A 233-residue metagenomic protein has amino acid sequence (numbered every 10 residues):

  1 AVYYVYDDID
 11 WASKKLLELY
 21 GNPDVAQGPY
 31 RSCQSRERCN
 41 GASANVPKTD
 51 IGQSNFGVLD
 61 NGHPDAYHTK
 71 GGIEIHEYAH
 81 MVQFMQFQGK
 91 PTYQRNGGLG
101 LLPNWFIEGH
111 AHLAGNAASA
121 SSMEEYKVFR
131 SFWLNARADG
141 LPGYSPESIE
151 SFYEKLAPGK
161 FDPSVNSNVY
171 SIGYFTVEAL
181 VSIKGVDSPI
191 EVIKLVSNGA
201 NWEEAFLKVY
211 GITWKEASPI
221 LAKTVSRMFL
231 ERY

Functional and structural regions predicted by a protein language model:
A1-R95, W202: Juxtacatalytic substrate-recognition/specificity segment
T69-I73, P91-G173, I183-V186, I193-Y233: Acidic/His/Gly-enriched intrinsically disordered linker/tail segments that often contain short helix/coil "MoRF-like"
V177: Amphipathic alpha-helical interface segments
L180: Short donor-sugar binding/catalytic loops of nucleotide-sugar-dependent glycosyltransferases, especially enzymes
